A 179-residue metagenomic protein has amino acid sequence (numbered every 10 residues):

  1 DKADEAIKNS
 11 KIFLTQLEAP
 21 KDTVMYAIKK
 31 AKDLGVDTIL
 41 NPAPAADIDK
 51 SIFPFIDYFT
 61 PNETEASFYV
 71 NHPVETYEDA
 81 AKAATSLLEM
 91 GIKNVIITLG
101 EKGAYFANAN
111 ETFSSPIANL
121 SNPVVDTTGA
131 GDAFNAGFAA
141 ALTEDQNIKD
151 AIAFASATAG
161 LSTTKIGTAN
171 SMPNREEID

Functional and structural regions predicted by a protein language model:
A3, S10-K82, K102-A104: Conserved beta-alpha-beta core of the PfkB/ribokinase-like small-molecule kinase fold
A3-D4, L87: A generic local secondary-structure boundary/capping motif
A6, L34-V36, N41, F59-N62 (+5 more regions): Amphipathic, alpha-helical segments enriched in basic
A6-I7, I97: Generic structural signal for beta-strand residues in well-ordered domains
A46-S51, Y77-D179: Conserved phosphate-binding/catalytic region of the ribokinase-like
